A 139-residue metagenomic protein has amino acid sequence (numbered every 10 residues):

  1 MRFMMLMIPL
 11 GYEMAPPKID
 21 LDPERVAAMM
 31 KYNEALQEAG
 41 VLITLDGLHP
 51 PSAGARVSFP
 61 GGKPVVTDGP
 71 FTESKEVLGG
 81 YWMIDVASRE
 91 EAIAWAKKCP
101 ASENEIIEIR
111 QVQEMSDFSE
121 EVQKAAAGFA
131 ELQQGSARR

Functional and structural regions predicted by a protein language model:
M1-R139: Conserved, structured core segments of small domains
